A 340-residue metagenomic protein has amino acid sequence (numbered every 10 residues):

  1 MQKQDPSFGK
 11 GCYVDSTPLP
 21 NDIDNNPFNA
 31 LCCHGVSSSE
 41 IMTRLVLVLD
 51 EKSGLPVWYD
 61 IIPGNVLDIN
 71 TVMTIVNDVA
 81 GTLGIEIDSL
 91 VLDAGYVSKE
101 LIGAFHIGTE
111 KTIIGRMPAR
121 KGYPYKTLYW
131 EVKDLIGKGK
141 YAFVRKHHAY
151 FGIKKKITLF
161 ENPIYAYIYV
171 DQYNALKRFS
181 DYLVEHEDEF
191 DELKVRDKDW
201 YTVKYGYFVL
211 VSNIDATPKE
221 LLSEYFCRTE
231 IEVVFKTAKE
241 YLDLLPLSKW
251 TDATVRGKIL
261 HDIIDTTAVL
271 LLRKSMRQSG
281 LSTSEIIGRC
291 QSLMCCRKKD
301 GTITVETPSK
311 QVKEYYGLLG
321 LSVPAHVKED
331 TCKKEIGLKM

Functional and structural regions predicted by a protein language model:
M1-M340: Anion-binding and metal-coordination hotspots
